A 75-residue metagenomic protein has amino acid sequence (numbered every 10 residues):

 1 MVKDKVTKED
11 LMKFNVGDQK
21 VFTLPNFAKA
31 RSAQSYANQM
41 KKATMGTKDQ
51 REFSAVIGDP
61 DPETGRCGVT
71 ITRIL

Functional and structural regions predicted by a protein language model:
M1-A28: An N-terminal amphipathic alpha-helical segment
D18-G58: Short, hydrophobic/π-rich interface segment
E52-L75: C-terminal edge-of-domain segments
